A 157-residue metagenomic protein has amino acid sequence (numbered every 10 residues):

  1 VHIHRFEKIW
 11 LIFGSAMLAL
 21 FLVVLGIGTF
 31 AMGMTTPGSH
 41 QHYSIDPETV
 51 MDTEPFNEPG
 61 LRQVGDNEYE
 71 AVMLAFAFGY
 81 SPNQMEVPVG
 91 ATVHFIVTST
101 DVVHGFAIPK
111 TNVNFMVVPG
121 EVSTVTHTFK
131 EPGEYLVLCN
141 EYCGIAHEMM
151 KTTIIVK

Functional and structural regions predicted by a protein language model:
V1-A75: Extracytoplasmic entry segments of secretory-pathway proteins
N57-H104: Extracytoplasmic/periplasmic/luminal assembly and interaction segments in envelope/secretory/respiratory proteins
P82-M85, N112-M116, T126: Beta-strand-rich interaction surfaces with strong enrichment in secreted/lumenal proteins
T92, P132-E134: Extracellular Ig-like/FN3 beta-sandwich strand-entry sites
H104-K110: Change to "...patches in solvent-exposed regions of secreted, membrane-anchored, or virion-exposed structural
L138-E148: Short, exposed beta-strand-loop hairpins at the edges of beta-sheets in extracellular/periplasmic proteins
I154-V156: Interdomain boundary/hinge segments at the C-termini of tandem beta-sandwich modules
